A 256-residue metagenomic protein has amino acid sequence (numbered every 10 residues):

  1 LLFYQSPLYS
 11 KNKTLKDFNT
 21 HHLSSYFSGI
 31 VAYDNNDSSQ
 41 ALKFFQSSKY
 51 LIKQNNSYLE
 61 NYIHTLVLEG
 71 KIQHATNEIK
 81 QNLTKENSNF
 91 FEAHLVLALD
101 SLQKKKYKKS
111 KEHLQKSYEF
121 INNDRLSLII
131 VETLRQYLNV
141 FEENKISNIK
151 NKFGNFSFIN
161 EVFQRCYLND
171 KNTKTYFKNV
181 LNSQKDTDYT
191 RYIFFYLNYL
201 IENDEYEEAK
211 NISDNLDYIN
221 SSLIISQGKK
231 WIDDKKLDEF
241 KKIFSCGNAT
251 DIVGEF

Functional and structural regions predicted by a protein language model:
Y4-Y62, L68, N89: N-terminal leader/linker segments that initiate helical-solenoid repeat arrays
D17-S25, I52-L59, E86-V96, I121-E132 (+5 more regions): Generic helix N-cap/helix-start motif at coil->alpha-helix transitions
V31, T65, D100, L134 (+3 more regions): Residue-level signature for tetratricopeptide repeat
L42-Q46, I72-E86, Y107-F120, E142-F158 (+3 more regions): Alpha-helical repeat scaffolds
N56-Q103: Mid-chain, structured segments of secreted extracytoplasmic proteins
I225-S245: Acidic, proline-/serine-/threonine-rich low-complexity intrinsically disordered segments
